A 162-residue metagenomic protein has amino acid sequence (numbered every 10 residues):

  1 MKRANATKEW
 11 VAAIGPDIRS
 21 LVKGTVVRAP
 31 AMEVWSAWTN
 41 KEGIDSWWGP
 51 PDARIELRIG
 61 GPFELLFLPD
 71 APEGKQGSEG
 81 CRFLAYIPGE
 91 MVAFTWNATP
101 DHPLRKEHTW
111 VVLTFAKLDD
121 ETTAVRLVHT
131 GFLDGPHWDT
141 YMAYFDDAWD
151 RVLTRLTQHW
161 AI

Functional and structural regions predicted by a protein language model:
M1-R54: Hydrophobic ligand-binding cavity/cleft-lining segments
M1-T7, G131-I162: A conserved amphipathic terminal alpha-helix motif
I18-G24, A31, P62, S78 (+3 more regions): Intrinsic-disorder/low-complexity, polar/charged segments enriched in Ser/Thr/Lys/Arg/Asp/Glu/Gln
S20, H102-D147: Beta-strand/loop substructures that line and gate deep hydrophobic ligand-binding cavities in soluble
V22-K23, K41-S78, M91: Short beta-edge strand/loop motif at the mouth of beta-sheet-based domains
T25, E79-A85, T109-K117: Hydrophobic/aromatic beta-strand elements that line small-molecule binding cavities or substrate pockets in beta-rich
A31-M32, L84-M91, T114-A124, Q158: A short, structured loop/turn motif at beta-sheet edges
V34-W35, I44, F63-L65, F83 (+4 more regions): Hydrophobic pocket/interface hotspot
